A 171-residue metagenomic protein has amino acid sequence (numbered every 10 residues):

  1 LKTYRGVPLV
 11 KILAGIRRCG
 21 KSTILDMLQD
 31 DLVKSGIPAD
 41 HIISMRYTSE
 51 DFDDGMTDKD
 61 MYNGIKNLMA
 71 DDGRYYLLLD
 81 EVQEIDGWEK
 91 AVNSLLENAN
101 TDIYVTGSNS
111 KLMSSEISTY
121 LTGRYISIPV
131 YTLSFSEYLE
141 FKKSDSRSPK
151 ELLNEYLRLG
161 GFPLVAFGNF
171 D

Functional and structural regions predicted by a protein language model:
L1-D171: Phosphate-binding site recognition
